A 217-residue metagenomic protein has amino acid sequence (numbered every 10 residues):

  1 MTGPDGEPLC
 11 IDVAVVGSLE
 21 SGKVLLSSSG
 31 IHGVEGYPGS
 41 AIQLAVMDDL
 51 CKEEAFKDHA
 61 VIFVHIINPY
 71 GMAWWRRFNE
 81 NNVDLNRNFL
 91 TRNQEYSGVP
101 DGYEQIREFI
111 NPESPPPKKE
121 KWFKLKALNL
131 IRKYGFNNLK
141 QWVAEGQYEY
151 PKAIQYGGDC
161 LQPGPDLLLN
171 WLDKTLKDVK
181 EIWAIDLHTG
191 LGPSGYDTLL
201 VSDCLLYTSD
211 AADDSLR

Functional and structural regions predicted by a protein language model:
M1-D12: Short glycine- and acidic-rich boundary segments immediately preceding or forming the N-terminal edge of structured
V13-S21: Short beta-strand-to-loop junctions in surface cap/lid or active-site-entrance loops
G30, L85, H188: Divalent metal-coordination and catalytic microenvironments
D48-F78: Short helix-loop-beta-strand segments that form the rim/entrance of peptidase-like active sites
P69-A144: Surface-exposed loop and adjacent secondary-structure segments within mature catalytic domains
F78-V83, T189-L206: Short, surface-exposed, charged loop/turn segments at secondary-structure junctions
I131-R132, F136-L187: Loop-centered beta-sheet repeat module
Y207-L216: Single conserved hydrophobic/aromatic residue that forms the stacking wall/gate of nucleotide- or nucleobase-binding
